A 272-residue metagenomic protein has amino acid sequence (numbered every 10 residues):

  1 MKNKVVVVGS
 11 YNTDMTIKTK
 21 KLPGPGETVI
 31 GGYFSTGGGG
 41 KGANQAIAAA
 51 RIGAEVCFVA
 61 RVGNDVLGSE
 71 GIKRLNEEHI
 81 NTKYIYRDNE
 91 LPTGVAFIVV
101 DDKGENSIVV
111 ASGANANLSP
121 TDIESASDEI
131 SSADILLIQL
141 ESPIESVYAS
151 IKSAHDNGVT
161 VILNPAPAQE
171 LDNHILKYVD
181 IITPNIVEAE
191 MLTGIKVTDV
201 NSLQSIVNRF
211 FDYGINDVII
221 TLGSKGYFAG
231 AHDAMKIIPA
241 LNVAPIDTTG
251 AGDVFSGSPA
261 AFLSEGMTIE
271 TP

Functional and structural regions predicted by a protein language model:
M1-V62, V66-I80, P245-I246: Glycine-rich phosphate/adenosyl-contacting loop at the front of the ribokinase-like
K2-V5, Q169-H174, V200-P272: Conserved phosphate-binding/catalytic region of the ribokinase-like
I47, V95-V99, G226-G230: Short beta-strand scaffold segments in enzyme catalytic cores
A50, N76, H155-D156, F211: Anion (oxyanion) recognition and catalysis
E78-E90: A glycine-rich helix N-cap at a beta->alpha junction
R87-D88, I98-I135, L140: Conserved phosphate-binding/catalytic loop of the ribokinase/pfkB sugar-kinase fold
I135-S205, S224-Y227: Conserved beta-alpha-beta core of the PfkB/ribokinase-like small-molecule kinase fold
